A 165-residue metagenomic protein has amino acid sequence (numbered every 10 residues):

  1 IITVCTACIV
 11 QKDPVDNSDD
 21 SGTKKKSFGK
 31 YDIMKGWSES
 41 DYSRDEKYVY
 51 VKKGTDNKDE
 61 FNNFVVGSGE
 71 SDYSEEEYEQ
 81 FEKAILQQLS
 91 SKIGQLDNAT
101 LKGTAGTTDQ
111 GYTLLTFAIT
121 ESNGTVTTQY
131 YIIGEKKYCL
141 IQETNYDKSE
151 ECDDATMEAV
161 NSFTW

Functional and structural regions predicted by a protein language model:
V4-A7: C-terminal motif of bacterial Sec signal peptides marking the signal peptidase cleavage site
V10: Short, conserved catalytic or interaction motifs in soluble domains
D13-Y48: N-terminal "mature-domain start" segment
G29, Y73, E77-F81, K148-A155: Extracytoplasmic/periplasmic, Sec-exported soluble proteins
Y31-M34, E82-L86, S90, D153-V160: Extracytoplasmic/secreted envelope proteins and their assembly/folding machinery, especially bacterial periplasmic
W37, C139-W165: Surface-exposed amphipathic alpha-helical segments
R44-G134, Y138: Conserved polar/disulfide-associated segments of primarily extracytoplasmic proteins
